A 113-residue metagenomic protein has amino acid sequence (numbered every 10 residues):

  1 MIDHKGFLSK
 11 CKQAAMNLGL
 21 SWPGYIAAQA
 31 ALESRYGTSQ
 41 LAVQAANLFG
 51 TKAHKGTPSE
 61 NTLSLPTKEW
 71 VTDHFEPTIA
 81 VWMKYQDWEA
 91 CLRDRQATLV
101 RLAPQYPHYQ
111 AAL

Functional and structural regions predicted by a protein language model:
M1-L113: Catalytic cores of secreted/periplasmic lytic hydrolases that degrade extracellular macromolecules
